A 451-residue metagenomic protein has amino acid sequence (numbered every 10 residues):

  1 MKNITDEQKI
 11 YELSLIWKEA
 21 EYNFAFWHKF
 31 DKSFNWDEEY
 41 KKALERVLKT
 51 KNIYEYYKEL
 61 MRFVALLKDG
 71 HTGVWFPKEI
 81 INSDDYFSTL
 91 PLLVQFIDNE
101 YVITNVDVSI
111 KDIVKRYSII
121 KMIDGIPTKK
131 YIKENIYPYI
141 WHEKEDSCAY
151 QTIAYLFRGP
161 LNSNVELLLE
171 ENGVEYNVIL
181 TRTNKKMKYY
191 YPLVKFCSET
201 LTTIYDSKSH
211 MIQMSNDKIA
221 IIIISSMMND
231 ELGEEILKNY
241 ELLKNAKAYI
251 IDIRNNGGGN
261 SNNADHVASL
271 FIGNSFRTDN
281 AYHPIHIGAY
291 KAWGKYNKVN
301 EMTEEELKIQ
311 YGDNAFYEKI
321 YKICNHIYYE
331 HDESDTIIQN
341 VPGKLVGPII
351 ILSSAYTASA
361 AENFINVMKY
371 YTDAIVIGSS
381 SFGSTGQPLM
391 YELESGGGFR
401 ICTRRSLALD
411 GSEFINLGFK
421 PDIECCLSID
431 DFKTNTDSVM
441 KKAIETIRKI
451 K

Functional and structural regions predicted by a protein language model:
M1-P284, K291-E301, I375-S380, T385-G398 (+2 more regions): Flexible, low-complexity junctional segments that flank or bridge functional domains
S261-K433: Conserved acidic, small-residue-rich alpha-beta core segments centered on
